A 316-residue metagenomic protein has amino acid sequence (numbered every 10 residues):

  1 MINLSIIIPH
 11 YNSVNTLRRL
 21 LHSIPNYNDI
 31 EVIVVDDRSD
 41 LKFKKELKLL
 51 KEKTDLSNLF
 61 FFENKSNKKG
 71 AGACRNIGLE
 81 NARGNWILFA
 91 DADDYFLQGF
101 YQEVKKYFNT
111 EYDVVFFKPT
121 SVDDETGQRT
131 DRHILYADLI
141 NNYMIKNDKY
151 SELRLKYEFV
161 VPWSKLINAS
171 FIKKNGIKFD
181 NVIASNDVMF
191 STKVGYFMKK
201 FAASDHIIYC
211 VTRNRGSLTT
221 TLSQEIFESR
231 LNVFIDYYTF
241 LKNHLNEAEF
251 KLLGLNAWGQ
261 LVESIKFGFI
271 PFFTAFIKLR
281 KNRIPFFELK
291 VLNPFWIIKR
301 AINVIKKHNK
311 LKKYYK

Functional and structural regions predicted by a protein language model:
H10-N26: Short, well-formed alpha-helical segments that are part of the catalytic scaffolds of diverse glycosyltransferases
N26, L49, F267-K316: Membrane-interface aromatic/basic loop that binds lipid-linked glycans or pyrophosphate carriers, typified by
I30-L41, F61-K65, A92: Short beta-strand/loop segment that forms part of the nucleotide-sugar
D36-L47, K68, L97: A conserved acidic beta->alpha catalytic loop
K65-A82: Glycine-rich, basic loop-to-helix element that forms the pyrophosphate-binding segment of sugar-nucleotide handling
A71-N76, A92-F197, F201, T212-E225: Donor-binding/catalytic cores of nucleotide-activated saccharide and glycerol-phosphate transferases/polymerases
I87: Short aromatic/hydrophobic "clamp" motif used to bind/position activated sugar donors
I207-R215, T220-A248, F269-R283: Catalytic core of nucleotide-sugar-dependent glycosyltransferases
